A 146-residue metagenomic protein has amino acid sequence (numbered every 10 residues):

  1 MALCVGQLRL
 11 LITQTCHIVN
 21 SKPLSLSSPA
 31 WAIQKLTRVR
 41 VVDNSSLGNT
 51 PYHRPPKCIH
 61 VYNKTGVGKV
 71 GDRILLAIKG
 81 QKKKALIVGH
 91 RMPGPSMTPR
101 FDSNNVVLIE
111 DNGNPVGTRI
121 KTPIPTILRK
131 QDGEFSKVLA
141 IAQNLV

Functional and structural regions predicted by a protein language model:
M1-H17: N-terminal chloroplast transit peptides
H17-L86: Ribosome large-subunit tunnel/peptidyl-transferase-proximal elements
S27-W31, P95-M97, I109: A generic local secondary-structure boundary/capping motif
V42, A77, I109-E110, P123: Residue-level recognition of conserved beta-strand edge/terminus positions
L47-G48, T65, K82-K83, P93-M97 (+2 more regions): Short beta-strands and strand-coil junctions in structured, solvent-facing domains, enriched
K69, P93-N105, D132-G133: Short, solvent-exposed secondary-structure boundary/capping segments
F101-I109, T118, T122: Terminal, basic amphipathic appendages of nucleotide-handling enzymes
P115-V146: Contiguous surface segments at macromolecular interaction interfaces
